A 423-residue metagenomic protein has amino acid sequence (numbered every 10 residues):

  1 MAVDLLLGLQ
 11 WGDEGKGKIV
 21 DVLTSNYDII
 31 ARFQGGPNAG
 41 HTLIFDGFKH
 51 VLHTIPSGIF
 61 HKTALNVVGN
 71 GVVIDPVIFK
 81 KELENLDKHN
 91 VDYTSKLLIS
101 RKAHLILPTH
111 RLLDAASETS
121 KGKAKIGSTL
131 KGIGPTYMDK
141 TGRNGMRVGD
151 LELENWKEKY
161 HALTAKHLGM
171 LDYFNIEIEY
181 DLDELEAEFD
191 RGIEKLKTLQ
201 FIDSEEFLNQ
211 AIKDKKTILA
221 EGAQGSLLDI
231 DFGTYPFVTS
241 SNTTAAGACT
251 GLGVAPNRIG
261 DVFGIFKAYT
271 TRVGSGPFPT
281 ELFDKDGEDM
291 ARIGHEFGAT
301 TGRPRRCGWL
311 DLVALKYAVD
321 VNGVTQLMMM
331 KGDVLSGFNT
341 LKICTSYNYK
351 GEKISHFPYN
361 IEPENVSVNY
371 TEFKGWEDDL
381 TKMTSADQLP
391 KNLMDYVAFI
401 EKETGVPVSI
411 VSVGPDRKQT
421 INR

Functional and structural regions predicted by a protein language model:
M1-R423: Non-transmembrane, aqueous-exposed alpha-helical and coiled segments at domain scale
